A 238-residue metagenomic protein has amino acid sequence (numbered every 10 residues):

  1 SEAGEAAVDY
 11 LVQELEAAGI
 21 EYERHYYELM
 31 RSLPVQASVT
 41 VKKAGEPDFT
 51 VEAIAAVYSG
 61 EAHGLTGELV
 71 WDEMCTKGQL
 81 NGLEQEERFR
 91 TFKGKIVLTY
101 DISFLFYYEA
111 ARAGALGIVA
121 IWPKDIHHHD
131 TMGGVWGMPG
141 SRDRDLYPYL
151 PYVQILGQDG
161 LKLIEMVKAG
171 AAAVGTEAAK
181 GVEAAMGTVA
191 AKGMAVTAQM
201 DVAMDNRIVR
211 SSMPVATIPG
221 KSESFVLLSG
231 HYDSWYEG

Functional and structural regions predicted by a protein language model:
S1-I96: Noncatalytic luminal/extracellular "stalk/propeptide" segments of secretory-pathway proteins
A3-E14, S103-F106, A111, D159-L163 (+1 more regions): Stable alpha-helical elements in mature extracytoplasmic
V8, S32-Q36, L105-E109, I126-V135 (+1 more regions): Extracytoplasmic/secreted cell-surface and envelope-processing proteins
Y10-E21, Y100, E109, A113 (+3 more regions): Structured segments of extracytoplasmic/periplasmic soluble domains in secreted or envelope-associated proteins
H25, I121, S229-H231: Generic beta-strand/beta-sheet core signal
T50-L83, G140-A179, A185-G238: Soluble metallo-hydrolase cores and metallopeptidase-like ectodomains found primarily in the secretory/periplasmic
M74-D130: A conserved hydrophobic secondary-structure block that centers on an alpha-helix together with its immediately flanking
I121-D145: Molybdopterin (Moco) oxidoreductase catalytic core of the xanthine/aldehyde oxidoreductase family
